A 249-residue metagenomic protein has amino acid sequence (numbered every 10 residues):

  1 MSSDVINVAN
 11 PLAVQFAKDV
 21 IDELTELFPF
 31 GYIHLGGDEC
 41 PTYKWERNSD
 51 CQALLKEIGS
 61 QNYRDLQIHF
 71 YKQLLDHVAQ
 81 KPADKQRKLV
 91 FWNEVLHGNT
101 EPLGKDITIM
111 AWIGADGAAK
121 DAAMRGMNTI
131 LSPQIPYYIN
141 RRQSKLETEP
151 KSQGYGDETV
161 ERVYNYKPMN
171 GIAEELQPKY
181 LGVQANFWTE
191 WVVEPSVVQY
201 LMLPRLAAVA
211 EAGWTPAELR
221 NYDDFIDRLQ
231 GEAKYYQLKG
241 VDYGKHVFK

Functional and structural regions predicted by a protein language model:
M1-I107, W112-M127: Active-site neighborhood of glycoside hydrolase catalytic domains
K88-H97, E101-K249: Flexible, acidic glycine-rich loops studded with aromatic residues
